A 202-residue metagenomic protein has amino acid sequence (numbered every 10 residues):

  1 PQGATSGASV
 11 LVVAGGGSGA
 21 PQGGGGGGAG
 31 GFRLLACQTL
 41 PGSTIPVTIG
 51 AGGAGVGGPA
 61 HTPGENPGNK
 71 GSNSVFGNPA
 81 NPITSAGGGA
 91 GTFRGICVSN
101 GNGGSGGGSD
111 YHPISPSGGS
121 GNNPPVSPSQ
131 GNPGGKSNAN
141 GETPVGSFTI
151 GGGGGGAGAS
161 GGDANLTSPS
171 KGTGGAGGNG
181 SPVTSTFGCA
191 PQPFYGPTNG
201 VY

Functional and structural regions predicted by a protein language model:
P1-Y202: Glycine-biased low-complexity/repetitive sequence motifs
